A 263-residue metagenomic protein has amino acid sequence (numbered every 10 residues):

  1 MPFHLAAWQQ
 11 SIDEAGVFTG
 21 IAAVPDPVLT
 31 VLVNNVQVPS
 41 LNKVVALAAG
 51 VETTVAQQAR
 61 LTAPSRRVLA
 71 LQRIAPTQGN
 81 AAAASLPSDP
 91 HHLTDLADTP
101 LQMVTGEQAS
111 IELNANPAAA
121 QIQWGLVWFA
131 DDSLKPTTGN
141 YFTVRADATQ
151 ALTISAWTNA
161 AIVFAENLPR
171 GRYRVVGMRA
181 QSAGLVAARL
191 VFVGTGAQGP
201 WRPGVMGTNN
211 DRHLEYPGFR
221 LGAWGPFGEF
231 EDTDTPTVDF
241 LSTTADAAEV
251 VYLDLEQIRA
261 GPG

Functional and structural regions predicted by a protein language model:
M1-G263: Beta-strand-centric surfaces of beta-sandwich/beta-rich domains
